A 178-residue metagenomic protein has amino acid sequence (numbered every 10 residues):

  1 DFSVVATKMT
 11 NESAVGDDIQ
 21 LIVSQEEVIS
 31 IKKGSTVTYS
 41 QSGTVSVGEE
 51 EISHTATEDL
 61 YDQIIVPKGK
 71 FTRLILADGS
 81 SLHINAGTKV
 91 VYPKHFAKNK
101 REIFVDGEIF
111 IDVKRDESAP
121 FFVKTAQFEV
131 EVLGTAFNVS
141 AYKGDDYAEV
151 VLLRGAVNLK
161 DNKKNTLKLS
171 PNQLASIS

Functional and structural regions predicted by a protein language model:
D1-D145, N158-I177: Short acidic/polar, Gly/Pro-enriched loop/turn segments located at secondary-structure boundaries
A148: Conserved active-site beta-strand-loop modules that form the wall/rim of enzyme catalytic pockets and either contain
L152-A156: Short, conserved beta-strand element in jelly-roll/cupin
